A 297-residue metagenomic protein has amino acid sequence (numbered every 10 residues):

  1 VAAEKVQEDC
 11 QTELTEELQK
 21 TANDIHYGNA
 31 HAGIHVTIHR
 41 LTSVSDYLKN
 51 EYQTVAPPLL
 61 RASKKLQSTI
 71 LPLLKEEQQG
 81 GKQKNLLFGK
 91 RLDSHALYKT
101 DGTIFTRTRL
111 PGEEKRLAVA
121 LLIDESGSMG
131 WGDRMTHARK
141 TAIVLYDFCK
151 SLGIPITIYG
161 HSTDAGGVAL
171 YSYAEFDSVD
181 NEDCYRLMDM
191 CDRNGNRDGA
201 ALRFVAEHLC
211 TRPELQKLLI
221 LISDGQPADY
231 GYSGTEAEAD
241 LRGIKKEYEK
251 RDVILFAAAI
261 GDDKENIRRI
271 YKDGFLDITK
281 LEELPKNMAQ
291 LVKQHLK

Functional and structural regions predicted by a protein language model:
V1-V119, D133: Negatively charged
T108-E113, L209-R212, E247: Replace "in large, NTP-powered and nucleic-acid-processing enzymes" with "in large, NTP-powered factors and other
R109-S178, L218-L221, A257-D262: Von Willebrand factor
L122-G132, C184-C191, Q226-D229: Glycine- and acidic
R134-A138, R193-L202, A237, L284-M288: Phosphate/oxyanion-binding active-site loops and adjacent basic polyanion-contact surfaces
A165-Q216, A258-N266: Von Willebrand factor
N196, A206, G225-R269, I278: VWA/integrin I-like adhesion module and closely mimicked acidic/polar interface patches used
K272-K297: C-terminal helix of von Willebrand factor
